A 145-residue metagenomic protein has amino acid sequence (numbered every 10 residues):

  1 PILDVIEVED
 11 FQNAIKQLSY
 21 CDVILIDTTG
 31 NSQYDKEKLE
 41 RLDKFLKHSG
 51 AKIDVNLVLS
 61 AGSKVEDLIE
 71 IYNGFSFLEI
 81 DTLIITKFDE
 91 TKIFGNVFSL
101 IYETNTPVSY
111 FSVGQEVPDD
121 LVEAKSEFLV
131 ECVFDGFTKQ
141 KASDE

Functional and structural regions predicted by a protein language model:
P1-V23: Phosphate-binding loop that captures ATP/GTP phosphates
I2-V8, T29-K36, L57-S63: Flexible beta-alpha connector loops of hexameric P-loop NTPases
E7-Q12, K64-V65, E90: Short acidic loop-to-helix transition motifs that present clustered carboxylates
K16-V23, E37-G62: Inter-motif core of Ras-like GTPase G domains
D27-T28, K87: Walker B catalytic acidic pair
Q33-L39, D67-I69, I93-N96: Conserved ATPase-coupling elements of RecA-like P-loop NTPase cores
K52-L59, S76-T91, G95-V113, P118: Conserved beta-strand/loop subsegment of P-loop NTPase cores
I101-E145: NTP-binding/hydrolysis catalytic cores, primarily Walker-type P-loop NTPases
